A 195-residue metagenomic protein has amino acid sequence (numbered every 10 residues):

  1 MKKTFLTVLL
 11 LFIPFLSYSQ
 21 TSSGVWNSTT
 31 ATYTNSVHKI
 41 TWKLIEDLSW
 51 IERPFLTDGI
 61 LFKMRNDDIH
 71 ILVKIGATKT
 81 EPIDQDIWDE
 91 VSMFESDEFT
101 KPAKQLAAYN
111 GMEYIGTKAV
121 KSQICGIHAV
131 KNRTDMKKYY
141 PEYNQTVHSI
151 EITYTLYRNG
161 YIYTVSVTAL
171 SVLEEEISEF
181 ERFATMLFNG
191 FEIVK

Functional and structural regions predicted by a protein language model:
T4-F5, R65, Q123, R133: Residue-level detector of intrinsically disordered/flexible regions characterized by low predicted structural confidence
T4-S19: Sec-dependent N-terminal signal peptides
Y18-H70, G76-K79, K101-P102, Y109-K121 (+3 more regions): N-terminal targeting sequences that direct proteins away from the cytosol to non-cytosolic compartments
E81-I83: Short helix-loop capping/hinge motifs at secondary-structure junctions, enriched in acidic/polar residues
Q85-Y114: Short, solvent-exposed recognition patches
H128-I150: Short, Gly/Ser/Thr-enriched beta-strand-loop segments that form substrate-interacting elements of hydrolase/peptidase
